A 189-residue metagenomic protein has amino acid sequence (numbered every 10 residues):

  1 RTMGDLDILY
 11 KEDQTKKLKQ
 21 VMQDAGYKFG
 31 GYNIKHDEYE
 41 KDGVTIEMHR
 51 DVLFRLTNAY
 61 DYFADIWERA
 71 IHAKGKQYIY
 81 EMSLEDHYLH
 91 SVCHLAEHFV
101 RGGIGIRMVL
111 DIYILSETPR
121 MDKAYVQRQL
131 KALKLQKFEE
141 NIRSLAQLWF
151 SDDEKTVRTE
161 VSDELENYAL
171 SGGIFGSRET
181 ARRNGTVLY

Functional and structural regions predicted by a protein language model:
R1-G4, Y10-Y189: Conserved NTP-donor binding/palm subdomain of two-metal-ion nucleotidyltransferases/polymerases, i.e., the charged
